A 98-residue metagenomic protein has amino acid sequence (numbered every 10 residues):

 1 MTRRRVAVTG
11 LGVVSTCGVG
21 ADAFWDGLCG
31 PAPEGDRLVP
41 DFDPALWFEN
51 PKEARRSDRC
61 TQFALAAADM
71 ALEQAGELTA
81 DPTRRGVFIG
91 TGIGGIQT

Functional and structural regions predicted by a protein language model:
M1-T98: Conserved "HGTGT" condensation-loop signature of ketosynthase/thiolase-family condensing enzymes that catalyze
